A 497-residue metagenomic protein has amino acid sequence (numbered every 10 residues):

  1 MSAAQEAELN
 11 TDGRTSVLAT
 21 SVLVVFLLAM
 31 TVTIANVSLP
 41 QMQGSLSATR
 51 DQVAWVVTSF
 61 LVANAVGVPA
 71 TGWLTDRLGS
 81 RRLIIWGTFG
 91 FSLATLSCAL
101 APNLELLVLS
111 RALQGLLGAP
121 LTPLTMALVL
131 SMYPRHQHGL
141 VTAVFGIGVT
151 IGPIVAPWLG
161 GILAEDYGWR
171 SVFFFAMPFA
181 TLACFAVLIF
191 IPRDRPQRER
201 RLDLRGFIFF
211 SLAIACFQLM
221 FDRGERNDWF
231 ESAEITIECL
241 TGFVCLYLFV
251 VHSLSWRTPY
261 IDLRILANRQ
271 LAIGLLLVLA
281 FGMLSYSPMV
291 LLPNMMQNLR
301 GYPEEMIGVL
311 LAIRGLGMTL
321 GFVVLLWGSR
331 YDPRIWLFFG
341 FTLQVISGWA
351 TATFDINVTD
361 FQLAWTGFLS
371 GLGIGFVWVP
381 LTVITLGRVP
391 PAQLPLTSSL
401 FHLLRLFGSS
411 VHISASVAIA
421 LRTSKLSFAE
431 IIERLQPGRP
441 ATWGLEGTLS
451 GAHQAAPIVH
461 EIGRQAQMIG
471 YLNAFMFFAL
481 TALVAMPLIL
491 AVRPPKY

Functional and structural regions predicted by a protein language model:
S2, A7, Q52, L182 (+1 more regions): Hydrophobic transmembrane architecture of multi-pass small-molecule transporters
E6-N10, C184-S211, R226-E231, L254-R269 (+2 more regions): Flexible interhelical linker loops that connect adjacent transmembrane helices in multi-pass membrane transporters
G13-G72, L106-L107, G146, G168 (+6 more regions): Transmembrane core module of solute transporters
M42, L74, L163, W327-G328 (+2 more regions): Hydrophobic alpha-helical transmembrane and interfacial-helix anchor sites in secondary transporters
A65-V66, L96, T150, I154 (+4 more regions): Hydrophobic/small/kink-forming positions within alpha-helical transmembrane segments of polytopic membrane proteins
V68-G206: Helix-loop-helix hairpins in multi-pass membrane proteins, especially solute transporters
A94-A99, Q114, V187, F281 (+3 more regions): MFS-fold secondary transporters
M177-R195, A213-R223, T241-S255, M486-R493: C-terminal membrane-cytosol helix-exit motif in multi-pass small-molecule transporters
